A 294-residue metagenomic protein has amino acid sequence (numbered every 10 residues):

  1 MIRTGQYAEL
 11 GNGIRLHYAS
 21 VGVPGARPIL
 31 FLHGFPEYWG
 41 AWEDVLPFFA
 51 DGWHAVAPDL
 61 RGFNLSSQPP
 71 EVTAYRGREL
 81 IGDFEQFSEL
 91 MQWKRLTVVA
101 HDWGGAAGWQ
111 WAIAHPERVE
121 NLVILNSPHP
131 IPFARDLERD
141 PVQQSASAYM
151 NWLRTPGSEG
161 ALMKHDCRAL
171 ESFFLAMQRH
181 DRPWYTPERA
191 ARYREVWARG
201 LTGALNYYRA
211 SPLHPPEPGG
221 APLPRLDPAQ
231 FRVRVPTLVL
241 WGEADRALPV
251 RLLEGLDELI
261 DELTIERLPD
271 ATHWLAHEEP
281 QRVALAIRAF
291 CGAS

Functional and structural regions predicted by a protein language model:
M1-R3, Y7, I14-L16, V21 (+7 more regions): Flexible "cap/lid" subdomain of the alpha/beta-hydrolase fold that forms the substrate-access gate
N12-I14, A26: Short acidic/polar mixed-charge low-complexity motifs
A26-H33: Short beta-strand element of the alpha/beta-hydrolase
A41-H54: Short amphipathic alpha-helix adjacent to the substrate-entry channel of hydrolases
A271-P280, A284: Catalytic histidine-centered segment of alpha/beta-hydrolase-like enzymes
A286-S294: C-terminal alpha-helix
